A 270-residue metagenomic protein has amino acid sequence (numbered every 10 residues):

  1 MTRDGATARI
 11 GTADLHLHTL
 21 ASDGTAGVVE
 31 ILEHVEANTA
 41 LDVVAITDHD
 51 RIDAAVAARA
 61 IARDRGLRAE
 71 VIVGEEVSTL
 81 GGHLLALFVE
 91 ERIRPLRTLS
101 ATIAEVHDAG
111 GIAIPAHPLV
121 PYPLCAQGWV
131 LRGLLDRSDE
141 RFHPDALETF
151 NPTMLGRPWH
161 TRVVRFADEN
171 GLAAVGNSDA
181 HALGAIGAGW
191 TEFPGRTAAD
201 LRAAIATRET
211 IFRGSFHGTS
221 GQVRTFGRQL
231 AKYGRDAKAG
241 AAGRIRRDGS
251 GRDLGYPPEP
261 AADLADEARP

Functional and structural regions predicted by a protein language model:
M1-L15, T19-A37, L41, D53-R59 (+4 more regions): Charged catalytic cores and adjacent phosphate/nucleic-acid-binding surfaces used for phosphate/nucleic-acid chemistry
A45-D48, I114-P115, E148: Conserved beta-strand positions in the central sheet of alpha/beta enzyme cores
H49, P118, P152: Flexible loop residues that form catalytic and substrate-binding hotspots at small-molecule/glycan-binding clefts
A69-E75: Hydrophobic/aromatic-rich structural module bridging two neighboring secondary-structure elements via a short loop
I114-L124: Aromatic-lined carbohydrate-recognition surfaces of secreted/lumenal glycan-active proteins
